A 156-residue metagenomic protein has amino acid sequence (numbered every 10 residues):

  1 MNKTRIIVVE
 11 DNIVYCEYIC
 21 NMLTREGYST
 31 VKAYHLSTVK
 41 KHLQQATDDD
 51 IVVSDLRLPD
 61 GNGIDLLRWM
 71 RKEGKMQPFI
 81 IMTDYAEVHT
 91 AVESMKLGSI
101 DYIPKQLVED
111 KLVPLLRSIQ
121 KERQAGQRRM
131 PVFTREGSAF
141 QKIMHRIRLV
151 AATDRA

Functional and structural regions predicted by a protein language model:
E10: Conserved acidic carboxylate
I13-Y34, T38: Two-component/phosphorelay signaling modules centered on CheY-like receiver
K32-I51: Acidic, metal-coordinating helix/loop segments flanking the phosphotransfer/catalytic sites of two-component signaling
H35, N62-D65: Acidic catalytic/metal-coordinating carboxylates
D55, T83: Active-site residues of response regulator receiver
I64-K75: Short amphipathic alpha-helix used as the core "switch/output" element in two-component signaling
R128-A156: AAA+ ATPase active-site-proximal loops
